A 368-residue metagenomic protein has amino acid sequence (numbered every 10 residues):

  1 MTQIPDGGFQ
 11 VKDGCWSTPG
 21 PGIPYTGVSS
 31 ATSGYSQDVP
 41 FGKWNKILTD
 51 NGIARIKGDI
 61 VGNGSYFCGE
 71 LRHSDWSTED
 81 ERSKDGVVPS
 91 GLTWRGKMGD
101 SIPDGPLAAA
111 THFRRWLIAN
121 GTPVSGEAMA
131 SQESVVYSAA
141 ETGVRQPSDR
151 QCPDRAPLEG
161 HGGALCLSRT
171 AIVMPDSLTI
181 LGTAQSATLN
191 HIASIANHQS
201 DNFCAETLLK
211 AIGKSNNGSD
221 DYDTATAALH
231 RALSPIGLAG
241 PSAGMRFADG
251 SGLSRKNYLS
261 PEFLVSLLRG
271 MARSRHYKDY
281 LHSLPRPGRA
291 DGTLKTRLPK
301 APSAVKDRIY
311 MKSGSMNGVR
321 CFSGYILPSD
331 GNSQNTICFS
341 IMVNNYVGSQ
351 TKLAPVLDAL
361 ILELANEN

Functional and structural regions predicted by a protein language model:
M1-S90, G121-T122, A130-Q132, G213-F263: Mid-domain, small-residue-enriched loop/turn segments at the edges of structured enzyme/sensor domains
G8, K97, P328-D330: Short loop segments at secondary-structure junctions
V11, C68, D100, G331 (+1 more regions): Residue-level signal for secondary-structure boundary sites
V39, L209, G213-N368: Small-residue-rich helix-loop
I60, L92, H112-F113, A196 (+1 more regions): Active-site SXXK
T78-G99, A184, L189: Acidic, His- and aromatic-enriched active-site or binding-groove loops in soluble protein domains that engage sugars
K97-Y280: A small/polar active-site loop signature that marks catalytic segments
